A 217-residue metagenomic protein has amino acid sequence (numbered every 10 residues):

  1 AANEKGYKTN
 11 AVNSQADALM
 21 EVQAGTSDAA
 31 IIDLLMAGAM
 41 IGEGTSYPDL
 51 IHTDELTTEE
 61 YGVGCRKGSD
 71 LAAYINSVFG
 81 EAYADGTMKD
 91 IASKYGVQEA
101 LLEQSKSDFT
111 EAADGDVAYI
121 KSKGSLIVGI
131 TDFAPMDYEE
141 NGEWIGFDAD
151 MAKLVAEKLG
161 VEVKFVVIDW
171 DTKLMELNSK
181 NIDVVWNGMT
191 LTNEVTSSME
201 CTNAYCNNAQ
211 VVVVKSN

Functional and structural regions predicted by a protein language model:
A1-L19, L34-G38, I127-P135, W144-K158 (+2 more regions): Bilobed "Venus flytrap"/periplasmic-binding protein-like clamshell domains and structurally analogous long
A1-T9, D49-E55, F79-A118, S122: Ligand-binding clefts/hinges and TM-proximal coupling segments of bilobed small-molecule sensing domains
T9-A24, T58-E59, F147-D150, K164-E176: Short helix-initiation/N-cap motifs at beta->coil->alpha
N13, K67, F79, D132 (+3 more regions): A mature extracytoplasmic/lumenal domain signature
V22-Q23, V63, I75, V155 (+1 more regions): Hydrophobic residues within well-ordered alpha-helices
D33, D85-D90, K94, D114-M189: Extracytoplasmic small-molecule ligand-binding "clamshell" domains of the periplasmic binding protein/Venus flytrap
L34-S77, E99-E111, C206-V214: Periplasmic-binding protein-like
T45-T57, K153, E157, E162-N217: Acidic, polar ligand-binding/catalytic clefts
